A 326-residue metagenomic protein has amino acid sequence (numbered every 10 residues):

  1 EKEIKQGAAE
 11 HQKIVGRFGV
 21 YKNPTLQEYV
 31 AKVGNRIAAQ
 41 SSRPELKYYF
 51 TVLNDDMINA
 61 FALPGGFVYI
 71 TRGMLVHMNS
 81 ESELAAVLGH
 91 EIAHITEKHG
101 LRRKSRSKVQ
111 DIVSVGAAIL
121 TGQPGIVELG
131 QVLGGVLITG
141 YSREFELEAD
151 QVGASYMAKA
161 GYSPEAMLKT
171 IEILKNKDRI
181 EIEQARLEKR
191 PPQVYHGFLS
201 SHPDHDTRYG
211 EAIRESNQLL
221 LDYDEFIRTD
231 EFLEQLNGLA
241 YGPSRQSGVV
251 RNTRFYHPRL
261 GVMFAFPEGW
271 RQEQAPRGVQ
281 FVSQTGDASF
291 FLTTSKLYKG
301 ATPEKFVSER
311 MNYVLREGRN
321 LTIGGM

Functional and structural regions predicted by a protein language model:
E1-P267, R271-G278, V282-F291, S295-M326: A Zn2+-metalloprotease active-site environment signal
